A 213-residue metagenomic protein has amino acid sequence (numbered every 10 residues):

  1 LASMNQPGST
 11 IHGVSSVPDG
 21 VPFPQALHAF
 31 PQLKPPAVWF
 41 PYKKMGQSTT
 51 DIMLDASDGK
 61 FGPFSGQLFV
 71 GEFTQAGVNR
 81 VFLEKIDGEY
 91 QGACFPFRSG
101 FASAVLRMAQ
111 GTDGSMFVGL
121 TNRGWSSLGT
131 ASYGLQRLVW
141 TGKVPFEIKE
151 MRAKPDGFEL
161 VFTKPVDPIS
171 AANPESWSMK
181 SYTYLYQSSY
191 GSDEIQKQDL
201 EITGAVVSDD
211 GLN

Functional and structural regions predicted by a protein language model:
L1-K154: Beta-propeller domains with acidic blade repeats across secreted/periplasmic ectodomains and cytosolic WD/CNH propellers
D55, Q136, V166, S170 (+1 more regions): Functionally constrained cores in energy, signaling, and assembly domains
F146, E201-I202, N213: Short structured motifs
K149-M151, T203-V207: Short amphipathic beta-strand and strand-loop transition segments with alternating hydrophobic
D156-L160: Structural beta-strand segments of beta-rich domains
V161-A205: Short, surface-exposed alpha-helix to beta-strand junction/turn motifs within ectodomains of secreted and cell-envelope
V207-N213: A surface-exposed beta-strand-loop module
